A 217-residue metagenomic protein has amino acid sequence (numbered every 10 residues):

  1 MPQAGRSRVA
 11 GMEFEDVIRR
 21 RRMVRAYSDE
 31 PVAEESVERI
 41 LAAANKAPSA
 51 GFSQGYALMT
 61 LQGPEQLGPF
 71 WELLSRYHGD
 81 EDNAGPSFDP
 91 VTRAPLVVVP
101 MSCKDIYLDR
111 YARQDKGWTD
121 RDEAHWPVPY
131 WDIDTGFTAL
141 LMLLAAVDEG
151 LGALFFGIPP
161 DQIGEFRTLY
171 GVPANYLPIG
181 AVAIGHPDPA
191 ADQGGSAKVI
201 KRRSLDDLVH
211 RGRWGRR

Functional and structural regions predicted by a protein language model:
P2-G11, Y130: Short, Lys/Arg-enriched N-terminal segments with co-localized hydrophobic residues within the first ~10-30 amino acids
F14-V24, I179-R217: C-terminal helix-cap and adjacent tail motif
V24-R39: A short N-terminal beta-strand-loop micro-motif at the entrance of redox/enzyme domains
A26-Y27, A57, G152-F156: Short catalytic-loop micro-motif centered on adjacent basic/acidic residues
I40, A44-N45, V98, W118-L169: Small-aliphatic-rich amphipathic alpha-helix that forms the alpha element of a beta-alpha
N45-F52: Glycine-rich phosphate/pyrophosphate-binding beta-alpha loops
S53-T135: Glycine/small-residue-rich phosphate/adenosyl-binding loop
S102, I158, H186: Short secondary-structure boundary segments
